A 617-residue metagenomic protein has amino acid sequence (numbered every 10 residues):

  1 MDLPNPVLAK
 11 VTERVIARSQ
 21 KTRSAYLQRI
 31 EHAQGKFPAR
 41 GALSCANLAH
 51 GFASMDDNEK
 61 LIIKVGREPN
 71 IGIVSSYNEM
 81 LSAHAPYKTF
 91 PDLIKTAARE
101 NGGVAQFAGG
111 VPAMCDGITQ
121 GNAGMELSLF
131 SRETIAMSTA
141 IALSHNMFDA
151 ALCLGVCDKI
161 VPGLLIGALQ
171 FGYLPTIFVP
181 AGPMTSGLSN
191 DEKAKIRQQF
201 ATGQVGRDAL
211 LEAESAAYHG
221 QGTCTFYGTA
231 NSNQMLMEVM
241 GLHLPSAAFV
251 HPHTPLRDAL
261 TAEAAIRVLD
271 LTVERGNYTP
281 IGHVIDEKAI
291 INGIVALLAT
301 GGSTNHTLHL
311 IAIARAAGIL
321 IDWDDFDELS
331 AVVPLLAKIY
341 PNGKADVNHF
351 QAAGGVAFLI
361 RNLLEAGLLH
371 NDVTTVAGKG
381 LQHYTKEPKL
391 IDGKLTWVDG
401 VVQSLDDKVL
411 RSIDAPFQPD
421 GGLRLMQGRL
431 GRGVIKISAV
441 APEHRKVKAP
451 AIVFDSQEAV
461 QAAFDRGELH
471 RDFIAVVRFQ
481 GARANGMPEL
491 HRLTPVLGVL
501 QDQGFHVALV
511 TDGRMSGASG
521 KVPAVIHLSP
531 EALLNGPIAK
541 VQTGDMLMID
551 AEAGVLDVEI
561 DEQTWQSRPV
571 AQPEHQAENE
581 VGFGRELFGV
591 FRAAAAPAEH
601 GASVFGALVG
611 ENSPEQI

Functional and structural regions predicted by a protein language model:
M1-E79, A83, D92-G109, N122-G124 (+5 more regions): Catalytic or ion-coupling anion/metal-binding cores of large enzyme and transporter domains
T89: Acidic/charged coordination and interface sites in well-structured regions
A108-N146: N-terminal small/polar loop signature for handling phosphorylated ligands or for N-terminal nucleophile
R132, L154-C157, G354: N-terminal glycine-rich "phosphate-gripper" loop used for MgATP/nucleotide binding and carboxylate activation
R132-T139, N146-A150, Q461-D472: Contiguous domain-boundary segments centered on the initiation and propagation of an alpha-helix
L143-L164, P175-V179: A short, small-residue-rich loop immediately preceding and capping a beta-strand
